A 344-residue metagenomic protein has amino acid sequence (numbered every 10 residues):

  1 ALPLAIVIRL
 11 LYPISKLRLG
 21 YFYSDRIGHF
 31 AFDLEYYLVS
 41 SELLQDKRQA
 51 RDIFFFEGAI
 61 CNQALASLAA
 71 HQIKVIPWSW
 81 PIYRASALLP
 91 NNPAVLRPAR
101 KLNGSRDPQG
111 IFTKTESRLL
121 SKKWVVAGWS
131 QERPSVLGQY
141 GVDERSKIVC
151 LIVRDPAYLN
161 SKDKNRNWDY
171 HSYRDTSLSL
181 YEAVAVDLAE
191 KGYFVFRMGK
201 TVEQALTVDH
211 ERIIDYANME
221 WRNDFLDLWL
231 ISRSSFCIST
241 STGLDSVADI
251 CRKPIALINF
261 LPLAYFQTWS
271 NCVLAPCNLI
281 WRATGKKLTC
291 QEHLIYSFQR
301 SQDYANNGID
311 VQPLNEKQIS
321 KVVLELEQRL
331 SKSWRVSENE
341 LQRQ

Functional and structural regions predicted by a protein language model:
A1-Q344: N-terminal targeting/anchoring "stem" of glycan-biosynthesis enzymes
